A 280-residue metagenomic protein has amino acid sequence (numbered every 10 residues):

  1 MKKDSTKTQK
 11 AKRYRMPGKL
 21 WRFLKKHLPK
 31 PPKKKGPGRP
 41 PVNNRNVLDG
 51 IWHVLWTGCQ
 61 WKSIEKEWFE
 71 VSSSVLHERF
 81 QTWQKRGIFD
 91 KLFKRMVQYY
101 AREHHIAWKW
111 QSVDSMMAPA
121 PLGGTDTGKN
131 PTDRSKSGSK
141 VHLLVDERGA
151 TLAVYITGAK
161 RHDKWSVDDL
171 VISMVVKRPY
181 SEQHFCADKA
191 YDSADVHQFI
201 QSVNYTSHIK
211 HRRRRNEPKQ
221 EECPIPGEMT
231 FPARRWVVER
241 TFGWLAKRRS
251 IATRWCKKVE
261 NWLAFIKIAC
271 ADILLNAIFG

Functional and structural regions predicted by a protein language model:
M1-G280: Short alpha-helical elements
